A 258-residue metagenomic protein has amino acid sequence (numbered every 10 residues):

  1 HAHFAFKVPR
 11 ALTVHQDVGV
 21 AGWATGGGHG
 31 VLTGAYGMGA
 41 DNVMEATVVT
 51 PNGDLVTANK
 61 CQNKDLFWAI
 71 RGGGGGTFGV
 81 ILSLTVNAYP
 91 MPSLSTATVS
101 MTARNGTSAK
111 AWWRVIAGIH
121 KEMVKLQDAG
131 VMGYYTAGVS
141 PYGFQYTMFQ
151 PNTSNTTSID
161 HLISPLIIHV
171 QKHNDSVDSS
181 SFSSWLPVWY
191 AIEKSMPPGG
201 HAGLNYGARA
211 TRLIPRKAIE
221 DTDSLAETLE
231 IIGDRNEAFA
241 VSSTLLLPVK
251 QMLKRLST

Functional and structural regions predicted by a protein language model:
H1-T258: Soluble FAD-dependent oxygen oxidases
